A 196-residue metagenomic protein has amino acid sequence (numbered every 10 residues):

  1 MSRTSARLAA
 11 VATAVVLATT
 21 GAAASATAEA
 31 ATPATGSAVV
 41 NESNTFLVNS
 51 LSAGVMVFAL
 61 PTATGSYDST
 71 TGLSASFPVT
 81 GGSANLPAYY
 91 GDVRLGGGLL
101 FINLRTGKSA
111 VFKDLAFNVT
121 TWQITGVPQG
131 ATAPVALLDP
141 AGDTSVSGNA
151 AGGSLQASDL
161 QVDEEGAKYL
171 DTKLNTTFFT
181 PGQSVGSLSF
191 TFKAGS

Functional and structural regions predicted by a protein language model:
M1-E29: Secretory targeting and sorting signals
A9, T13-A14, S37-A38, F77 (+2 more regions): Residue-level marker of intrinsically disordered, low-complexity segments enriched for small/polar residues
A18, S25, V57, V127-Q129: General N-terminal targeting signals
A18-T20, Y89, I102, T180: Generic marker of residues within folded, mature protein domains
A28-Y90, T144-V146, G153-S196: N-terminal segment immediately downstream of the Sec signal-peptide cleavage site in secreted/extracellular proteins
T62-P134: Predominantly extracellular/secreted and cell-surface proteins with exposed, flexible low-complexity segments
S109-E165: An exposed acidic His-Trp-rich patch
